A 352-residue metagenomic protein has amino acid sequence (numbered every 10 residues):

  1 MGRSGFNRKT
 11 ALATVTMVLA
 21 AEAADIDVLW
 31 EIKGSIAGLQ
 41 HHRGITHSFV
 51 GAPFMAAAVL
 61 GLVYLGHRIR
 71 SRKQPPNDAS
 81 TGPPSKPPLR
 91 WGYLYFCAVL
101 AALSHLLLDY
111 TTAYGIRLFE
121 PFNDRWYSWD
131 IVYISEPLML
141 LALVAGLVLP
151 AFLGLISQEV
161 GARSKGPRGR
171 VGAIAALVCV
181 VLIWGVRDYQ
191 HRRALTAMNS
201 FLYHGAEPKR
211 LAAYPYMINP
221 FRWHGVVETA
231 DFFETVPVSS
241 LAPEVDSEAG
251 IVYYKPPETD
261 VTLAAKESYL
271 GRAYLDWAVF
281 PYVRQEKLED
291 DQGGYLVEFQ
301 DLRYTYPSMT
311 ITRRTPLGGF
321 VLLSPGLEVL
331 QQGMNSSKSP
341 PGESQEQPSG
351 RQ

Functional and structural regions predicted by a protein language model:
M1-R193, S200-A206, A212-P215: N-terminal membrane-targeting hydrophobic helices
E207-R210, M217-Q352: Extracytosolic and intramembrane catalytic regions of membrane-associated proteins in envelope/secretory systems
